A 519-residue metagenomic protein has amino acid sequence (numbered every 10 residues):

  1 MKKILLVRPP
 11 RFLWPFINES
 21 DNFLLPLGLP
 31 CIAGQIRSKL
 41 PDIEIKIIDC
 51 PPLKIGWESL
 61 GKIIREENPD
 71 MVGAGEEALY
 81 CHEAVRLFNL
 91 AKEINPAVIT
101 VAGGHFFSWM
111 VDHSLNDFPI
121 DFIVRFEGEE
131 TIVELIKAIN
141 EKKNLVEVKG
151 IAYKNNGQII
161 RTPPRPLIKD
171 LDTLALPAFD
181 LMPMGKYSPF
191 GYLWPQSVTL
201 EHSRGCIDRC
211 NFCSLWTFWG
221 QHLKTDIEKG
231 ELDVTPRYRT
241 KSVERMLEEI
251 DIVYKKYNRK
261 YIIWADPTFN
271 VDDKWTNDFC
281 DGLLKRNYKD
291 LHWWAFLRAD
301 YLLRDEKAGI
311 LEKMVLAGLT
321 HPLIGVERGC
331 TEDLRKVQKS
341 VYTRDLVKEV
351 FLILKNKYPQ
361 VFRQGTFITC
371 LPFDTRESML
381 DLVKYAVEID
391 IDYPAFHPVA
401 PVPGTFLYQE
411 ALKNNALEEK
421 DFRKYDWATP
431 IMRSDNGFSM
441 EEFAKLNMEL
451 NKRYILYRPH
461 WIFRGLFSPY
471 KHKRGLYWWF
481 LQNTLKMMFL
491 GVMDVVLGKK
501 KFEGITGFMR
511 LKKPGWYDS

Functional and structural regions predicted by a protein language model:
K3-L6, N18, P41-E44, G61 (+4 more regions): Radical SAM enzyme core and accessory elements
P10-L13, V148, K154-H202, D226: N-terminal [4Fe-4S]-dependent radical SAM core
N22-I36: Short catalytic helix/loop segments, enriched in acidic residues and glycine and frequently bearing histidine
Q35-K39, E44-D170, H397-G404: Glycine-rich beta-alpha loop elements in corrinoid/cobalamin-binding modules across cobalamin-dependent enzymes
P52, F296-L302, G325-Q338, F351-S378 (+2 more regions): Conserved strand-turn element in the central/C-terminal portion of the radical SAM core barrel that lines
E93-A102, D290-H292, Q360-Q364: Short beta-strand/loop segments at the ligand-binding rim of alpha/beta enzyme cores
H113-N116, P372-E388: Catalytic cores of alpha/beta
P177-F362, K384: Radical SAM [4Fe-4S] cluster-binding motif and immediate context
